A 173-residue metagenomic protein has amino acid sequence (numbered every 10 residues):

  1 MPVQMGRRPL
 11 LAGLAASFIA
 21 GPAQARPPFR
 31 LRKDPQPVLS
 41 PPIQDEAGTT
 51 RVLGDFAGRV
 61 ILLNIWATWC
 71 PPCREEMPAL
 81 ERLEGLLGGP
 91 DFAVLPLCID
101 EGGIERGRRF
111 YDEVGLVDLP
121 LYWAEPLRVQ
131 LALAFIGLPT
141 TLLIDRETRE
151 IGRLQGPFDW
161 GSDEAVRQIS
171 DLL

Functional and structural regions predicted by a protein language model:
M1-S17: N-terminal secretory signal peptides and thylakoid transit peptides that target proteins across membranes
A25, G58, P157-W160: A short acidic/small-residue loop/turn micro-motif
A25-L53: N-terminal "domain-start" segment that seeds a small globular fold
V38-L39, I61, L138-T140: Short loop/turn microsegments at loop-to-beta-strand junctions
G54-C70: Short active-site neighborhood of thiol/selenol oxidoreductases, capturing the structured segment around
R74-V114, E125-L131: Structural microenvironment flanking redox-active thiols in thiol-disulfide oxidoreductases
E113-V117, A124-Q168: Thiol/disulfide oxidoreductase modules built on the thioredoxin-like
